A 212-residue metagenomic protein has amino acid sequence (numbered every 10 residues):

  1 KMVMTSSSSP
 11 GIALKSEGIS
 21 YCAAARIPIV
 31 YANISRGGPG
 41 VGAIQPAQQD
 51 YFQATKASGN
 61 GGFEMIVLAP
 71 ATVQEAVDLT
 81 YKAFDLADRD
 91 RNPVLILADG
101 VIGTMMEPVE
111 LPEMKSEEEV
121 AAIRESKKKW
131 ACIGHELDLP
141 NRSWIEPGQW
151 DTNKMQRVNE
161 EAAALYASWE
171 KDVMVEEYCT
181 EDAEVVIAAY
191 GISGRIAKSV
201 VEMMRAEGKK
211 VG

Functional and structural regions predicted by a protein language model:
K1-K56, I66-D88, A206: Thiamine diphosphate
S6, A32, L97-D99, A188-Y190: Generic beta-strand/beta-sheet core signal
K15, M105-E107, I196-K198: Short helix/loop capping segments that flank catalytic or ligand/cofactor-binding pockets
R36-G38, A98-M105, G191-S193: Glycine-rich beta-alpha junction loops
A43-A47, R157-V173, A189-A197: A general structural motif
S58-G61, Y178-T180: Short, flexible turn/loop "capping" segments at secondary-structure junctions
R91-E177: Conformationally flexible catalytic loops at phosphate/diphosphate-handling active centers
M174, T180-G212: Redox- and metal-dependent alpha/beta enzyme cores, enriched for Fe-S-associated oxidoreductases and cofactor-handling
